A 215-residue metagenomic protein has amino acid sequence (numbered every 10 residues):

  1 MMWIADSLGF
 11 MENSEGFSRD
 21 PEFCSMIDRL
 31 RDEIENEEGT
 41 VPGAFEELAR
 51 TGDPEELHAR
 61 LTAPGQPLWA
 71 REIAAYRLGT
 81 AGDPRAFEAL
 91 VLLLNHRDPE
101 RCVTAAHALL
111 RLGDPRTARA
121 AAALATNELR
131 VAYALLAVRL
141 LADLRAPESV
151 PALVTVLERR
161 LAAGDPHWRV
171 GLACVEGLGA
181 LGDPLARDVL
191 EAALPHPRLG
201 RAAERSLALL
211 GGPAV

Functional and structural regions predicted by a protein language model:
S14-R29, A49-A63, D83-N95, D114-N127 (+3 more regions): Amphipathic alpha-helical scaffolding segments comprising HEAT/armadillo-like alpha-solenoid repeats
I27-E38: HEAT-repeat alpha-solenoid elements in large eukaryotic scaffold proteins
E38-R50, A59, Q66, A70-T80: Alpha-helical segment of the N-proximal tetratricopeptide repeat
E38-V41, R71, C102, A134 (+2 more regions): Residue-level detector of extended alpha-helical repeat arrays and alpha-solenoid scaffolds
V41-A44, A74, A105, A137 (+2 more regions): Conserved hydrophobic register position within alpha-solenoid helical repeats
A44-E47, R77, A108-R111, L140 (+2 more regions): Core register positions within helices of long alpha-helical scaffolds
G65-P67, R97-D98, L129-R130, H167 (+1 more regions): Short inter-helical turns and helix N-cap capping residues of alpha-solenoid HEAT/ARM repeat scaffolds
H167-A192: Extended alpha-helical scaffolding segments
